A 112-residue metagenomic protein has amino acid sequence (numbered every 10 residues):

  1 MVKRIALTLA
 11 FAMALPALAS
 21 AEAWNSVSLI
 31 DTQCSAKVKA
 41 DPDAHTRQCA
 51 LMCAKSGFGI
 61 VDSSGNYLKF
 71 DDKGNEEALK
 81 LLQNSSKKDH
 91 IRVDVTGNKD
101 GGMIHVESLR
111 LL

Functional and structural regions predicted by a protein language model:
M1-I5: Positively charged n-region of N-terminal signal peptides that target proteins for export
A6-P16: Bacterial N-terminal signal peptides
E22-F58, G97: Structural detector for short beta-strands of small beta-barrel domains
A23-N25, N66-L68, H105-E107: Short beta-strand segments
V27, K88-I104: Flexible glycine-rich surface loops and low-complexity tracts that mediate binding to linear polymers
K39, G57-S64, L68-G74: Central antiparallel beta-sheet cores of small beta-barrel/beta-sandwich binding domains
E76-D94: Short nucleic-acid-contacting surface segments enriched for D/E, G, S/T with interspersed K/R
L111-L112: Short, solvent-exposed mixed-charge patches
